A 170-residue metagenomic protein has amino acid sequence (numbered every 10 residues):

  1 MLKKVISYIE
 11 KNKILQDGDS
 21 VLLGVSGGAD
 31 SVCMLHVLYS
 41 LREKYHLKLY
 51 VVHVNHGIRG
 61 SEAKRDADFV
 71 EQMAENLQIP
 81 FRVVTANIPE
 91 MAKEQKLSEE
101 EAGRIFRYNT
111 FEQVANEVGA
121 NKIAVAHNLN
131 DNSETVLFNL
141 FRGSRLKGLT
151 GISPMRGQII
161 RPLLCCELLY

Functional and structural regions predicted by a protein language model:
M1-N139: ATP-dependent adenylation/nucleotidyltransferase module used to activate substrates
K122-A126, D131-Y170: Catalytic subdomain that performs nucleotidyl-dependent activation
